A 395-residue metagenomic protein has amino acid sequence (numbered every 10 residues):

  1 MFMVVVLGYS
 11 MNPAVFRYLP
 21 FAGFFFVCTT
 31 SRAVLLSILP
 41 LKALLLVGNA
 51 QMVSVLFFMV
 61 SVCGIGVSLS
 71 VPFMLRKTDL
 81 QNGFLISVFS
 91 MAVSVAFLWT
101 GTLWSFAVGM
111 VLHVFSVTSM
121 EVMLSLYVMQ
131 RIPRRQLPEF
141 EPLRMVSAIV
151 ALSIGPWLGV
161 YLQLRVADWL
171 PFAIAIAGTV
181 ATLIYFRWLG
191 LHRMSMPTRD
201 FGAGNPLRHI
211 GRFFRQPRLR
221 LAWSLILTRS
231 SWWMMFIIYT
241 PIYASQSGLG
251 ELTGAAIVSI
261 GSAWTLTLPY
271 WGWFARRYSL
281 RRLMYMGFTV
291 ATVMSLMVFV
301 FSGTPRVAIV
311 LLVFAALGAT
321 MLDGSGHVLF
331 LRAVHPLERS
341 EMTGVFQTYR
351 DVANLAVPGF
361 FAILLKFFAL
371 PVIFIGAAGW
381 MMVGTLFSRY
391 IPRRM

Functional and structural regions predicted by a protein language model:
F2-V15, L191-S224: Juxtamembrane intracellular "pre-TM" segments in multi-pass secondary transporters
G8-S61, R218-I257: Helix-loop boundary and gating motifs at the non-cytosolic
A50-Q51, R134-R144, E251, V334-F346: Loop-to-transmembrane helix entry/capping segments in MFS-fold secondary transporters and related SLC/MFSD carriers
V67-D79, Q163, T267-L280, L365: Helix-to-loop junctions at the C-terminal end of transmembrane segments in multipass secondary transporters
N82-A96, I176, R282-L296: Structural signature of the two symmetry-related core transmembrane helices
H113-A148: Cytoplasmic helix-loop-helix junction between adjacent transmembrane helices in 12-TM secondary transporters
L170-R187, F374-R389: Symmetry-related core transmembrane helices of the 12-TM Major Facilitator Superfamily/SLC fold
L337-K366: A late C-terminal transmembrane helix in Major Facilitator Superfamily
